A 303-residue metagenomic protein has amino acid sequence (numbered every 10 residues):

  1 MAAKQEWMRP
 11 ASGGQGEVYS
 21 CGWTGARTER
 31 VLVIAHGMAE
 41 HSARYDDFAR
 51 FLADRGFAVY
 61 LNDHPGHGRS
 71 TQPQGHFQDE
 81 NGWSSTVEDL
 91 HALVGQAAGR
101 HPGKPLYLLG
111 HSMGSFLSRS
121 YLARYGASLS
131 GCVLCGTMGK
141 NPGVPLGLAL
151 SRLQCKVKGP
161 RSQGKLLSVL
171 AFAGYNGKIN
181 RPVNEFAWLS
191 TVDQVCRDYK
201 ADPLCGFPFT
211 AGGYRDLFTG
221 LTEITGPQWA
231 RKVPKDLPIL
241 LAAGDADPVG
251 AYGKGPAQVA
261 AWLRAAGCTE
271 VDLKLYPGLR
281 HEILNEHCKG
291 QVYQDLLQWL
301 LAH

Functional and structural regions predicted by a protein language model:
M1-R27: N-terminal cap/lid segment of alpha/beta-hydrolase-fold proteins
E29, H36-E40, S112, D245-A246: Active-site glycine-rich loops that stabilize anionic/oxyanionic intermediates across multiple enzyme folds
R44-Q74: Conserved alpha/beta-hydrolase
E80-G99: Alpha/beta-hydrolase active-site loop
H101-S112: Alpha/beta-hydrolase fold nucleophile elbow
S118-L204: Alpha/beta-hydrolase-fold enzymes
L241-A243: Short beta-strand/loop motif that positions the catalytic acidic residue of the alpha/beta-hydrolase fold
A266, E270-H303: Catalytic active-site module of serine/aspartate enzymes centered on a nucleophile-bearing elbow/loop
